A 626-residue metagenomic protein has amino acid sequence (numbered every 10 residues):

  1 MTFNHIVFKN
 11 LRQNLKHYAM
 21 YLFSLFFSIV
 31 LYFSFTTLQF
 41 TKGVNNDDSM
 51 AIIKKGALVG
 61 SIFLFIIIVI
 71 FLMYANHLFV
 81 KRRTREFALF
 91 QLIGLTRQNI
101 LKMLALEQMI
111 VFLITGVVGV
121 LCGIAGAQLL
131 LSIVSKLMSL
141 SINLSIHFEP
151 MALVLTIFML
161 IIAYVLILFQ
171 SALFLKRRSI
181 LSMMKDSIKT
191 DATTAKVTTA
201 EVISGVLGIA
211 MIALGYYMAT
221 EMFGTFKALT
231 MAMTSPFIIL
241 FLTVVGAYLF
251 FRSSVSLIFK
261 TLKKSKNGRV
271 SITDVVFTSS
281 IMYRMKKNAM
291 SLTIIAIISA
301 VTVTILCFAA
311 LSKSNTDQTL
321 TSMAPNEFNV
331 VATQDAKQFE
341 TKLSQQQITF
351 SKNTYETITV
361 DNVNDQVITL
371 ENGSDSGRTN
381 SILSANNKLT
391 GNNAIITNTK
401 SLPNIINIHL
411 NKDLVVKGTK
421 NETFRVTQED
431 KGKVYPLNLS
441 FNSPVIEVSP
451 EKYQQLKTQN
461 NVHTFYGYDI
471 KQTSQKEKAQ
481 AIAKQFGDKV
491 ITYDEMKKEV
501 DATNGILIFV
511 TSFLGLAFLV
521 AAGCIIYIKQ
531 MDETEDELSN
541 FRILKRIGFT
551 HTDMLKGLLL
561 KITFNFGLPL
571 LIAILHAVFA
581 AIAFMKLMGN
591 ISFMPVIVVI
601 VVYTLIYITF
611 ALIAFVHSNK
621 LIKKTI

Functional and structural regions predicted by a protein language model:
M1, R177-T194, D536, K620-I626: Short cytosolic juxtamembrane segments of multi-pass membrane proteins
M1-I68, K313-F328, S440-T511: Membrane transport/envelope proteins' first extracytoplasmic loop
K16-G43, I52-A88, Q108-V118, C122 (+7 more regions): Hydrophobic alpha-helical transmembrane segments of multi-pass inner-membrane transport and secretion
A19-S24, V30-S34, F158-A163, T193-D317 (+4 more regions): Alpha-helical transmembrane segments, especially those used as permease/efflux helices and single-pass anchors
F27-T41, Y74-N76, R85, V111-L140 (+4 more regions): Small-residue-rich transmembrane alpha-helices
S256, K260-N393: Juxtamembrane segments of multi-pass membrane proteins
F328-D501, G505: Nucleotide-cofactor and metal-assisted catalytic machinery
